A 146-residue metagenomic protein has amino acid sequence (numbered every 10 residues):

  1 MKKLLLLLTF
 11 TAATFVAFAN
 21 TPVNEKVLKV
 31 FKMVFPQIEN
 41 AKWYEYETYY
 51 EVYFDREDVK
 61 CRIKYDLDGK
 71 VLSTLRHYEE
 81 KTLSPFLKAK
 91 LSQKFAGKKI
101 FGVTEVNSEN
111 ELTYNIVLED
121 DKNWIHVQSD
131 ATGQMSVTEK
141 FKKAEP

Functional and structural regions predicted by a protein language model:
M1-V23, F31: Bacterial Sec-dependent N-terminal signal peptides
N20-P146: Interaction-mediating elements
